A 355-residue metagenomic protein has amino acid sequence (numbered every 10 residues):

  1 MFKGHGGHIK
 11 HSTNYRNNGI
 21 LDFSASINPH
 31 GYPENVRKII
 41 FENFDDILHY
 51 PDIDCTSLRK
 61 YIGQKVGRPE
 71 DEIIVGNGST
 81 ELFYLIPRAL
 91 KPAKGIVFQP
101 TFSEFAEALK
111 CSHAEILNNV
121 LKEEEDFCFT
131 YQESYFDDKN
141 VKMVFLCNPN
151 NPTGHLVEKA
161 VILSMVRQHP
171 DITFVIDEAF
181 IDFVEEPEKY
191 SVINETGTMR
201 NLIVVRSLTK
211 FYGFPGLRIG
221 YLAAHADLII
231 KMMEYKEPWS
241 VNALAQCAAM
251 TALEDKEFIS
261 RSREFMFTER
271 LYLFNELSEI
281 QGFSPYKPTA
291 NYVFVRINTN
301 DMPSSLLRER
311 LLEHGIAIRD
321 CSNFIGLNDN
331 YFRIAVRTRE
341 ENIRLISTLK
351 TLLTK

Functional and structural regions predicted by a protein language model:
M1-H49, T130, K139-N140: N-terminal "arm"/small-domain region of PLP-dependent enzymes with the aminotransferase-like
Y32-P33, D54, N201-E279, F283-Y286: PLP-dependent aminotransferase class I/II
P51, G63-L85: Short loop-beta-helix segment that forms the pyridoxal 5′-phosphate
P69-I73, K94, E178, R200-N201: Short acidic capping loops at alpha-helix termini that bridge into adjacent secondary structure
R88-L146: PLP-dependent aminotransferase-like
E123-V184: Active-site phosphate-binding strand-loop segment of PLP-dependent enzymes
A160, E313-H314, I325-K355: PLP-dependent enzyme catalytic core of the Aspartate aminotransferase-like
M266-F267, I280-H314: Conserved PLP-binding catalytic core of the aspartate aminotransferase-like
